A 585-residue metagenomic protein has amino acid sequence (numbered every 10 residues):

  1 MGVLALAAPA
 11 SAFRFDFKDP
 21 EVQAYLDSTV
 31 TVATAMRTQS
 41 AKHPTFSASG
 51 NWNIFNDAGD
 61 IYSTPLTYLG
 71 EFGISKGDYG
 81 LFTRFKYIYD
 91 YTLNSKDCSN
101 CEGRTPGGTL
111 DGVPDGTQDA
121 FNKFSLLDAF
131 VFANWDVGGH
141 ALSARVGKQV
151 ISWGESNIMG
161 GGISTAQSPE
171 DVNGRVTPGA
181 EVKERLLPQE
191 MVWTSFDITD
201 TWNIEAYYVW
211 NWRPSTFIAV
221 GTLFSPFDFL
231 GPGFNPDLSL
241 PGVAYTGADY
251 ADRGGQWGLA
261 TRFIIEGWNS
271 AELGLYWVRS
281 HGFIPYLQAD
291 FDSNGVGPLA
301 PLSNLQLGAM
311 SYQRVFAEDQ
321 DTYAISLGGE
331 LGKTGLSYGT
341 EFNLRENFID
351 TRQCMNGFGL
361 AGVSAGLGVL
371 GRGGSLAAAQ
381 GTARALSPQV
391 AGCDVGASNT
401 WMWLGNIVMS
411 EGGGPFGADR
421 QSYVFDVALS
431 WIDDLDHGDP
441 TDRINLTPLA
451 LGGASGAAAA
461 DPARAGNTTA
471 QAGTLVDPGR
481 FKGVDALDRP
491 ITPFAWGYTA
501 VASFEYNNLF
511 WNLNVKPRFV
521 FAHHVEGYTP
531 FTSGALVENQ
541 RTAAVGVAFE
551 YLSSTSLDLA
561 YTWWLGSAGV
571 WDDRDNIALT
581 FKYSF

Functional and structural regions predicted by a protein language model:
F13-L26, Q39-A41, F72-L81, N94 (+9 more regions): Short loop/turn motifs that connect adjacent beta-strands in outer-membrane beta-barrel proteins
L26-S28, T83, A144-V146, T194 (+9 more regions): Membrane-embedded beta-strand positions of outer-membrane beta-barrel proteins
V32-T38, Y87-Y91, K148-S152, Y208-P214 (+9 more regions): Transmembrane beta-strands of outer-membrane beta-barrel pores
K42-N56, N94-T117, Q167-T177, I218-Y245 (+4 more regions): Solvent-exposed loop segments that connect transmembrane elements
G59-Y62, Q118-K123, V182-E184, D249-R253 (+5 more regions): Replace "Gram-negative outer membrane beta-barrel proteins" with "bacterial and organellar outer membrane beta-barrel
S63, W277-P285, E330, T334-G339 (+4 more regions): Detector for outer-membrane/organellar transmembrane beta-barrel domains, recognizing the amphipathic beta-strand
S75-F227, G497, R518-T529, L536-R541 (+1 more regions): Outer membrane beta-barrel
D573-F585: Outer-membrane beta-barrel "beta-signal"
